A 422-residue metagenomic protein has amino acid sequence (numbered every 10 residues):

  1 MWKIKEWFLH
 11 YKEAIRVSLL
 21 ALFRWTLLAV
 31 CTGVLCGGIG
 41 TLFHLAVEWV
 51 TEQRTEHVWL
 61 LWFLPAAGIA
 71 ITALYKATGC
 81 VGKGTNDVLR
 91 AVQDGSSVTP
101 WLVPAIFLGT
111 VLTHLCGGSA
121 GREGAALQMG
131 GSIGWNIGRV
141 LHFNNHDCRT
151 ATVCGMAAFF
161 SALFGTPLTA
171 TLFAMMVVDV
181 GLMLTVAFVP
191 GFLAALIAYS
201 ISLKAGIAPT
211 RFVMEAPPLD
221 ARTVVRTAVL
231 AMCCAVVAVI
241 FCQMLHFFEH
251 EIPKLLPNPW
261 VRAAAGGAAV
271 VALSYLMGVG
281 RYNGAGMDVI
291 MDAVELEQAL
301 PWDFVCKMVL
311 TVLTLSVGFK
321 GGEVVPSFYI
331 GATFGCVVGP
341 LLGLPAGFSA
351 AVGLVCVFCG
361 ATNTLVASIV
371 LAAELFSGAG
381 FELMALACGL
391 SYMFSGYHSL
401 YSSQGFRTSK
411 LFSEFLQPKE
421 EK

Functional and structural regions predicted by a protein language model:
M1-K422: Alpha-helical transmembrane segments and immediately membrane-proximal extracytoplasmic
